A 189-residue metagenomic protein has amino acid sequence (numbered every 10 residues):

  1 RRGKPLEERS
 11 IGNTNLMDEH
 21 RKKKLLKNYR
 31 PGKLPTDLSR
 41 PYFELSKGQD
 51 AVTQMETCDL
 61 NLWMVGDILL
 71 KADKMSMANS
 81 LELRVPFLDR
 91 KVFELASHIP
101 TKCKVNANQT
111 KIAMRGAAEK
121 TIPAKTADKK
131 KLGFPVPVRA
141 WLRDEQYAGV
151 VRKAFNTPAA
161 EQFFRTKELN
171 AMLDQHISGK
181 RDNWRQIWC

Functional and structural regions predicted by a protein language model:
R1-C189: Adenosyl-5′-phosphate
